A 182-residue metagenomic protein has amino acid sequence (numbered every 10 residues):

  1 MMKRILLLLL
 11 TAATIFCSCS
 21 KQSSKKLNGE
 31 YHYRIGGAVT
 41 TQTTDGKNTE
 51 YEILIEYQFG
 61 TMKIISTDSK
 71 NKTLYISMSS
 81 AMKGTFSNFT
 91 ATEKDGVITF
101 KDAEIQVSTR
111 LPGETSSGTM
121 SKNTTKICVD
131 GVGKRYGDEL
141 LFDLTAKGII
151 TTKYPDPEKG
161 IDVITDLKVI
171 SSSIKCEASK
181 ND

Functional and structural regions predicted by a protein language model:
K3-L9: Sec-dependent signal peptide recognition, specifically the positively charged N-region followed immediately by
I15-S18: C-terminal motif of bacterial Sec signal peptides marking the signal peptidase cleavage site
S20-Q22: Bacterial signal peptide processing site
S24-E52: Tryptophan-anchored aromatic micro-motifs
Y31-A38, E56-M62, M78, I127-G133 (+2 more regions): Extended low-polarity, hydrophobic cluster-rich segments
H32-T43, K101-E114, D143-P155: Generic short beta-strand segments
I55-Y136: Predominantly extracellular/secreted and cell-surface proteins with exposed, flexible low-complexity segments
G137-D182: Edge beta-strand at a domain terminus
